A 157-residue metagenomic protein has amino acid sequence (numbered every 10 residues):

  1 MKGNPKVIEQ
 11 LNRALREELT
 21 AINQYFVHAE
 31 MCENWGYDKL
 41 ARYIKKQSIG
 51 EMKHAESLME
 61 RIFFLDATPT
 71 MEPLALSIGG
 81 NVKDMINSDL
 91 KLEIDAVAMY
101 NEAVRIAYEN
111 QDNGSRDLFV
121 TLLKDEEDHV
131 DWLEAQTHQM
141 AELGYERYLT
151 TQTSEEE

Functional and structural regions predicted by a protein language model:
M1-E157: Iron-associated oxidoreductase/ferritin-like identity signal
